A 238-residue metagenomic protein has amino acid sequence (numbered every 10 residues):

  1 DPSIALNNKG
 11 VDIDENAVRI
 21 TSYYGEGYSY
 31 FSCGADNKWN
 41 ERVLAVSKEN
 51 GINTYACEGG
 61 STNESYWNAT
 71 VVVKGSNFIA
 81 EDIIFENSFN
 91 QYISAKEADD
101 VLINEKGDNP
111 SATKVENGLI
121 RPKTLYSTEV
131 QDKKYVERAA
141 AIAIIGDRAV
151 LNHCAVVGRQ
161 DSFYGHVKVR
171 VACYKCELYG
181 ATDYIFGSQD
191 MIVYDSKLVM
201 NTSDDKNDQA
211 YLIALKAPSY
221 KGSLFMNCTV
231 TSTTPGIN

Functional and structural regions predicted by a protein language model:
D1-N238: Sequence-level preference for short, compositionally simple segments enriched in small aliphatic or small polar residues
